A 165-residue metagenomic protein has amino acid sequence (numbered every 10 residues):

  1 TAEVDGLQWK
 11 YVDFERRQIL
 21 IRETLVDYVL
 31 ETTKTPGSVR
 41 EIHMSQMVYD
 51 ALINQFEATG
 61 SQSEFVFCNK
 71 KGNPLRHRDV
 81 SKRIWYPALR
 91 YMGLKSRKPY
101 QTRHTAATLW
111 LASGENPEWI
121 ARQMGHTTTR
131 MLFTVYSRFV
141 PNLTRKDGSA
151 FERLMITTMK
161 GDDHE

Functional and structural regions predicted by a protein language model:
T1-L20, L25: Short, charged phosphate-coordinating catalytic segments
A2, E118, R130: Key DNA-contact positions within bacterial/archaeal DNA-binding proteins
A2, L7-K10, R83, T105 (+1 more regions): Structural detector for helix-capping/boundary residues
G6-V12, A121-T127, S137: A short, basic/aromatic helix-end/turn motif that makes direct DNA contacts
R16, D27-D50, N54, A58 (+3 more regions): C-terminal secondary-structure termini that scaffold catalytic or DNA-interacting sites
R16, L20, A51, D79-P87 (+1 more regions): Generic alpha-helical secondary structure signal
L25, M124-A150: Catalytic-site neighborhood detector that most strongly recognizes the C-terminal catalytic loop/helix of tyrosine
I42, D50, F56-L75, K82-R122 (+1 more regions): Short, basic (Lys/Arg/His-rich) helix/loop patches that form interaction surfaces in the mid-to-C-terminal regions
